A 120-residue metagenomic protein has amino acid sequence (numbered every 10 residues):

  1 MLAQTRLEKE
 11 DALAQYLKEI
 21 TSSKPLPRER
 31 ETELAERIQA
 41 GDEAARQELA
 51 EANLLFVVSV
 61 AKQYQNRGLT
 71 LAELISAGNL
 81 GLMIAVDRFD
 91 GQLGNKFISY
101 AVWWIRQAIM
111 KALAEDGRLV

Functional and structural regions predicted by a protein language model:
L2-V120: Alpha-helical promoter-recognition and RNA polymerase-docking modules of transcription initiation factors, dominated by
